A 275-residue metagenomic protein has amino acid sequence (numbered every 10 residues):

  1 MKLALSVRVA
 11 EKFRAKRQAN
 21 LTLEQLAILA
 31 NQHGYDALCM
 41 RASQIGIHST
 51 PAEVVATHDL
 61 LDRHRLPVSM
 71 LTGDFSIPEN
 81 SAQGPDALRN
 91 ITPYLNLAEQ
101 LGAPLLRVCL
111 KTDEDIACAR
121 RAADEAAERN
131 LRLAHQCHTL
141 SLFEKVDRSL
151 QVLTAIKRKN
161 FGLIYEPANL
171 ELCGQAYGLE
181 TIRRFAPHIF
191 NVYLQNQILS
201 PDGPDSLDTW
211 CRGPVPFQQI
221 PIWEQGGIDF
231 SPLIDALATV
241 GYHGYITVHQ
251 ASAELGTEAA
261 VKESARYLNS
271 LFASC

Functional and structural regions predicted by a protein language model:
M1-Q100, A127, L131, R158 (+1 more regions): N-terminal pre-domain/capping segments
A4-R8, C39-R41, S69-D74, R107-C109 (+4 more regions): A cross-family glycoside hydrolase active-site/sugar-binding cleft signature
K12-A19, R41-E53, S76-A87, L110-A117 (+5 more regions): Acidic-and-aromatic substrate-binding clefts and catalytic sites of carbohydrate-active enzymes
L23-A30, V54-H58, I91-L95, I116-A123 (+4 more regions): Generic structural signal for well-ordered alpha-helices, preferentially at hydrophobic/aromatic core positions
Y35, Q100-A103, I189, Y242-H243: A structural motif
A37, L71, D124-G227: Acidic/histidine-rich catalytic cores of soluble enzymes
Y94, A98-E125, N130: Hydrophobic alpha-helical segments and helix pairs
G244-L271: C-terminal/domain-terminus segments
